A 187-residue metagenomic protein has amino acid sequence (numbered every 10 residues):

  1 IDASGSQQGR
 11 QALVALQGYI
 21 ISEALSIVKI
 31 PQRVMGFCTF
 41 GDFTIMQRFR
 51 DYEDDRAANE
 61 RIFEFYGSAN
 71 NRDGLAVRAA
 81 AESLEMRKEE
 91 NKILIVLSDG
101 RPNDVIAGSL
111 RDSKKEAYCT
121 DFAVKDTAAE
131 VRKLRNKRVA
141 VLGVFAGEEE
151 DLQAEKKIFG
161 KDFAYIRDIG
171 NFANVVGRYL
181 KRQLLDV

Functional and structural regions predicted by a protein language model:
I1-V187: Acidic, glycine-rich A-domain
